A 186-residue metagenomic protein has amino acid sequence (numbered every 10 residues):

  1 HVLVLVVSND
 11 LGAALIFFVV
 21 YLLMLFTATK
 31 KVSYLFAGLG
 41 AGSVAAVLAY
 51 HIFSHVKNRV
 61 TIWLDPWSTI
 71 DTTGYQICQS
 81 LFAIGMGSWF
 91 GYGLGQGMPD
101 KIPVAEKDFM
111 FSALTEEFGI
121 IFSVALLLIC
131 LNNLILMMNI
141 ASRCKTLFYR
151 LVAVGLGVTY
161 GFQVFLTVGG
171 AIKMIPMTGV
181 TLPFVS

Functional and structural regions predicted by a protein language model:
H1-H51: Hydrophobic alpha-helical segments of polytopic membrane proteins
H1-N9, M86-G91, L166, M174-L182: Transmembrane alpha-helix interface/packing and boundary motifs in multi-pass membrane proteins, characterized by
L5, A46, Y50, I129 (+1 more regions): Alpha-helical transmembrane segments of multi-pass membrane proteins
V6-S8, G12-A13, S68-D71, L182-S186: Membrane-interface segments at transmembrane-helix junctions in multi-pass inner-membrane proteins
Y34-L126, K145-V152: Hydrophobic, glycine- and aromatic-enriched re-entrant/interface helices and adjoining loop segments
V60, M137-A141: Hydrophobic alpha-helical interface/terminus motif in multipass membrane transporters
L126-N133: Transmembrane alpha-helices of multi-pass, membrane-embedded glycan-processing enzymes that use lipid-linked
A141-G179, V185: Loop-to-helix entry and N-terminal half of a specific, functionally important transmembrane alpha helix in multi-pass
